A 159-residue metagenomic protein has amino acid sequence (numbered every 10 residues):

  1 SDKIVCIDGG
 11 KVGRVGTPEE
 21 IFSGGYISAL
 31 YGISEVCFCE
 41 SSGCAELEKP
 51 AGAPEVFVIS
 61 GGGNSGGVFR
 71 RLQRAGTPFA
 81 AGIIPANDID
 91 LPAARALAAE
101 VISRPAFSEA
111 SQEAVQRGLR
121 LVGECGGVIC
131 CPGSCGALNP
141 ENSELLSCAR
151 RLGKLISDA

Functional and structural regions predicted by a protein language model:
S1-C6, Y26: Conserved catalytic segment of ABC-fold P-loop ATPases
D2, G126-G127: Conserved acidic residues
I7-T17: ABC ATPase "signature
E19-F22: Short acidic-hydrophobic catalytic motif
Y31-E113, G127-C131, G136-P140, R151 (+1 more regions): ABC ATPase nucleotide-binding domains
Q116-L121: Short amphipathic alpha-helix with an adjacent loop that forms part of the alpha/beta core around
V122, S147-L152: Short, conserved loop/helix-junction motifs that constitute active-site signature segments in enzyme catalytic cores
N142-L146: Conserved phosphate- and dinucleotide-binding cores of soluble alpha/beta proteins, encompassing both enzyme active
